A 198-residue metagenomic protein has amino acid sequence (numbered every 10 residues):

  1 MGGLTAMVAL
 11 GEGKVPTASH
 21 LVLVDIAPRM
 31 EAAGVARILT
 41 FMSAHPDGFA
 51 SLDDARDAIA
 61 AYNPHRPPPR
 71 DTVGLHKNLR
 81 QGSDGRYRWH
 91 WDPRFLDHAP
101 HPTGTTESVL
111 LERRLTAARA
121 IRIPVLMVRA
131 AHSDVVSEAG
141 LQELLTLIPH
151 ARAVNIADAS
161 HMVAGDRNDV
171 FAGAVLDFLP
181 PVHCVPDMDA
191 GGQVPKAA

Functional and structural regions predicted by a protein language model:
M1-A33: Conserved hydrolase catalytic core segment
A33-S43: Short, glycine-/aromatic-enriched active-site segment of Class I SAM-dependent methyltransferases
F41-S51: Acceptor-substrate binding/catalytic loop of class I
D47, S133, S160-V163: Glycosyltransferase donor-binding loop in the core domain
A50-P102: Conserved alpha/beta-hydrolase catalytic His-Asp/Glu region
G82-L147, R152-N155: Conserved serine/cysteine hydrolase catalytic core
P149-A198: Catalytic active-site module of serine/aspartate enzymes centered on a nucleophile-bearing elbow/loop
